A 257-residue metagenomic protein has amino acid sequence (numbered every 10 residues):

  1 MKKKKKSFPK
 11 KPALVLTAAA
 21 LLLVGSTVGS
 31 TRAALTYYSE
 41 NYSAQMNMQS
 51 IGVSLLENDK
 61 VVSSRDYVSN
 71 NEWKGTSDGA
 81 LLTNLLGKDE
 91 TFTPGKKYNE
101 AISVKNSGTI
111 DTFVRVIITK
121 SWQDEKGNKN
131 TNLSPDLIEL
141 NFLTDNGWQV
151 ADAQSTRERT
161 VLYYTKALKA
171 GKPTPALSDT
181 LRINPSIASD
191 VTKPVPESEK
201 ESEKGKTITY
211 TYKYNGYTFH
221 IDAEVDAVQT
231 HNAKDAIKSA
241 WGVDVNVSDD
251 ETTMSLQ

Functional and structural regions predicted by a protein language model:
K2-Q257: Long, small/polar-residue-biased beta-strand-and-loop interaction regions
